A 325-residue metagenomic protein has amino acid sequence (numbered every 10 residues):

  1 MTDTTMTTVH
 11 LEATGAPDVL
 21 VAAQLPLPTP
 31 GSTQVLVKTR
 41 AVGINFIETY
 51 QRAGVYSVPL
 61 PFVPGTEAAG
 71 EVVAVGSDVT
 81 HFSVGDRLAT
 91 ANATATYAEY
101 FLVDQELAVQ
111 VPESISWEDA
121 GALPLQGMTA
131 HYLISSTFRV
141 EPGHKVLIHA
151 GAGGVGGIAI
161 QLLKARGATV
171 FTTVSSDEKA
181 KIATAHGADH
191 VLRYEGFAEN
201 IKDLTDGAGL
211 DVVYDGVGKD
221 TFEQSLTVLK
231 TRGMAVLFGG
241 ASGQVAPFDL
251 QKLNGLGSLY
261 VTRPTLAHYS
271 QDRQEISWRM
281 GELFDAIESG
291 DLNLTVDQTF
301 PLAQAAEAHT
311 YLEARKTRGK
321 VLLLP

Functional and structural regions predicted by a protein language model:
T2-T4, R273-P325: C-terminal hydrophobic helical "lid"/dimerization subdomain of Rossmann-like NAD(P)H-dependent oxidoreductases
D3-T4, T14-V19, Q24-A69: N-terminal glycine-rich beta->alpha transition that marks the start or flank of a dinucleotide-binding site
A69-A93: A glycine-/small-residue-rich N-terminal strand-loop-strand element that serves as the cofactor-binding glycine loop
A89-A150: NAD(P)H dinucleotide-binding glycine-rich loop of Rossmann-like/cofactor-binding domains, especially the beta1-alpha1
I148, K164-Q224, D272-I276: Adenosine-nucleotide cofactor-binding segment
V155: Hydrophobic/small residue at the entry helix of a nucleotide-binding pocket
V174, D220-D291, P325: Glycine-rich phosphate-binding loop and adjacent beta-alpha segment of Rossmann(oid) nucleotide-cofactor-binding
